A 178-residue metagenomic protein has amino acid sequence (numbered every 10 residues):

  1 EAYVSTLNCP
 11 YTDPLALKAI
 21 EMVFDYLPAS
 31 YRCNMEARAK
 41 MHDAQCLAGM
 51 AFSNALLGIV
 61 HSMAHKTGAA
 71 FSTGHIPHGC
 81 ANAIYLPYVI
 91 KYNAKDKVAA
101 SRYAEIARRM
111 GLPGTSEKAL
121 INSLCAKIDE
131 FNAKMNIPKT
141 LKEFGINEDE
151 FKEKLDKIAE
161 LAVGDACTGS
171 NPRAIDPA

Functional and structural regions predicted by a protein language model:
E1-A55: Carboxylate- and glycine-rich phosphate/diphosphate-binding segment that chelates Mg2+/Mn2+
Y3, A19, M41-G49, M63 (+4 more regions): Short alpha-helical scaffolding segments that buttress acidic/His motifs in well-ordered protein cores
S5-C9, R32, A51-G58, K134-I137 (+2 more regions): Intrinsically disordered or highly flexible coil/loop and linker segments, enriched in small and charged/polar residues
N8-Y11, L15, C33, F52-A55 (+5 more regions): Catalytic cores of large soluble enzymes that bind and process phosphate-bearing ligands
L15, A19, I59, A81-Y85: Catalytic-loop motifs flanking and including active-site residues across diverse enzymes
C46-N82, D165-S170: Glycine-rich phosphate/pyrophosphate-binding beta-alpha loops
A70-E150: Gly/Pro-rich interdomain helix-loop hinge
E150-A178: Short, amphipathic C-terminal "tail helix"
